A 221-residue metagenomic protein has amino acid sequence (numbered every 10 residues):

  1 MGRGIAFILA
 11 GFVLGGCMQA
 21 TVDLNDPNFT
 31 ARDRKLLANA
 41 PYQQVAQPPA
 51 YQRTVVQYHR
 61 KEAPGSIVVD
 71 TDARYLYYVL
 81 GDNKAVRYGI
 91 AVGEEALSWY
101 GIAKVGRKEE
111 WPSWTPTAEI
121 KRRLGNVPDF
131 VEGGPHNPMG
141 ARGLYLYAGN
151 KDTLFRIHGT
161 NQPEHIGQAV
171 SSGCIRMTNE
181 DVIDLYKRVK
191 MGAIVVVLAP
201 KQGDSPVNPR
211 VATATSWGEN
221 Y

Functional and structural regions predicted by a protein language model:
G2-I5, L9-I175, N179-Y221: N-terminal pre-domains immediately preceding structured catalytic cores
